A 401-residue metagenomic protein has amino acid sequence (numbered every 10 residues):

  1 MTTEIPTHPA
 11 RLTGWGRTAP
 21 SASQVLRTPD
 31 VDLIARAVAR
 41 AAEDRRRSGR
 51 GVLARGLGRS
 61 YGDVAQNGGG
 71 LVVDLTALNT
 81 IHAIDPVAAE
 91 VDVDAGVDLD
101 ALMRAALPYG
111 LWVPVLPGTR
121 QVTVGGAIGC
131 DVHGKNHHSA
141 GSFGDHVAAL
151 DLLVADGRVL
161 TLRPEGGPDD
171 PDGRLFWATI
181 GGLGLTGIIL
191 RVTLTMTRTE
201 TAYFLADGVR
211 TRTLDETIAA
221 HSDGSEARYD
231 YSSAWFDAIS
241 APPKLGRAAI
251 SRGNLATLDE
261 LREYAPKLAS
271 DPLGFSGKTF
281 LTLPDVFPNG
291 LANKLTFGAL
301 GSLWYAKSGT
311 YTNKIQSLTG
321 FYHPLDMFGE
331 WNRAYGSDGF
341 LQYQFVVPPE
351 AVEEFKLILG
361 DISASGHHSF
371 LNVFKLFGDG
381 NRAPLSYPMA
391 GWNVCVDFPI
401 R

Functional and structural regions predicted by a protein language model:
M1-R401: Noncatalytic alpha-helical scaffold of FAD-dependent oxidoreductases
